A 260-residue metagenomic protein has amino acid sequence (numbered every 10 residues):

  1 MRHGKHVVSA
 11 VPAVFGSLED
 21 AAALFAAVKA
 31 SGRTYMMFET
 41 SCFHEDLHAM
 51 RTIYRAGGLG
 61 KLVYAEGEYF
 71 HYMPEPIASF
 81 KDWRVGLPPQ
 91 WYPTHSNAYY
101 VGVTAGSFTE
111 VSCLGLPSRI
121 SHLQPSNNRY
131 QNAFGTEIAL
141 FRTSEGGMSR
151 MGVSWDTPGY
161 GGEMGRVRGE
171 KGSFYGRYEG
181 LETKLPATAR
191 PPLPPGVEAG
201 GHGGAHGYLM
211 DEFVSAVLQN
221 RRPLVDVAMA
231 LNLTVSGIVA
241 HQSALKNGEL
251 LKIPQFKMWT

Functional and structural regions predicted by a protein language model:
M1-C42, G57: Beta-strand-loop-alpha-helix segment that lines the small-molecule cofactor/substrate pocket of alpha/beta enzymes
G4, G32, G57, G146 (+2 more regions): Glycine-centered short loops/turns at secondary-structure junctions
V8, T34-M36, A65-E66, R150 (+1 more regions): Structural detector of well-ordered beta-strand residues that form the stable sheet scaffold of enzyme domains
R33, G60-Y64, Q242-T260: C-terminal capping/lid region of NAD(P)-dependent oxidoreductase domains
R33-T34, S41-Q131: Predominantly a Rossmann-like dinucleotide-binding segment in NAD(P)-dependent oxidoreductases
W91, H95-L181, G207-P223, I238-H241 (+1 more regions): Contiguous beta-strand/loop segments that form the cofactor/metal-binding neighborhood of enzyme cores
G201, A205, L209, L233-G248: Stable alpha-helical structural segments in soluble proteins, enriched in small hydrophobic residues
